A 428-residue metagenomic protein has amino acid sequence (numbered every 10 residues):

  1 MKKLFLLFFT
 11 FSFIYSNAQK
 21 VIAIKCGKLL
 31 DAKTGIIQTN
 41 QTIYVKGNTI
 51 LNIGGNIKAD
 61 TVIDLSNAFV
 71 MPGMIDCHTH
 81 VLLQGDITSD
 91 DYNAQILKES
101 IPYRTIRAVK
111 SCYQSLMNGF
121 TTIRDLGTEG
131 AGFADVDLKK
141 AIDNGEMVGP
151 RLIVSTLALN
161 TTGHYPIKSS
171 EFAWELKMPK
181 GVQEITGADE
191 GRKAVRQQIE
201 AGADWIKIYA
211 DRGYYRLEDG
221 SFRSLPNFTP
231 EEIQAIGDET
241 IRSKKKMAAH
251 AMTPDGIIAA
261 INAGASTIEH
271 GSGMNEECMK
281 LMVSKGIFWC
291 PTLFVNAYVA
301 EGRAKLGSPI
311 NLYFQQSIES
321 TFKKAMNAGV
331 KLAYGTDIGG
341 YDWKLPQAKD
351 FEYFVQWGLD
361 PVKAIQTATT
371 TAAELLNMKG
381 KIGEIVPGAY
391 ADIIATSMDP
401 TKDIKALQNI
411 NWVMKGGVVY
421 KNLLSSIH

Functional and structural regions predicted by a protein language model:
M1-K20: Bacterial Sec-dependent N-terminal signal peptides
I22, L29, K33-M71, I142: Histidine-rich, glycine-flanked metal-binding segment
A68-E146, T162, E231, A263: Metal-associated gating/positioning segment near the N- to mid-region
V81-Y103, Y165-E184, R216-N227, V299-L312: Acidic/histidine-rich helix-loop elements that form or flank divalent-metal/phosphate-binding sites at the catalytic
A94-I96, R242-K244, Q315-P400: His/Asp/Glu-enriched, well-ordered alpha-helical/loop segment that forms or immediately abuts the divalent-metal
R107-F133, V148-A158, A203-Y214, K246 (+3 more regions): Divalent metal-dependent hydrolysis catalytic cores, especially in the metallo-beta-lactamase
E129-G132, N144-A259: Histidine/acidic-residue-rich, glycine-tolerant segments that coordinate divalent metal ions
T162, I208-E319, A333, I338-Y341 (+4 more regions): Active-site core of metal-dependent hydrolases
